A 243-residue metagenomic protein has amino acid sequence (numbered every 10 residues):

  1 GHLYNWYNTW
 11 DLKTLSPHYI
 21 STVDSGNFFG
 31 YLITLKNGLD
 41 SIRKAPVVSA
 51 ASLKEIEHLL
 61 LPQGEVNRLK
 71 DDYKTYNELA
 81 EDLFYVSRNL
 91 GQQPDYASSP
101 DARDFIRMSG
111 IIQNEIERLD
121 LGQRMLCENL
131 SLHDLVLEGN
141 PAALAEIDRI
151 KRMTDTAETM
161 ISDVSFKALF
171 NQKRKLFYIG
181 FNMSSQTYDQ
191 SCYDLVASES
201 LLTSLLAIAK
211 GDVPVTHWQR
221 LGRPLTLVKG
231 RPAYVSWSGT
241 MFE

Functional and structural regions predicted by a protein language model:
G1-E243: Acidic, mature catalytic/reactive cores of soluble proteins
